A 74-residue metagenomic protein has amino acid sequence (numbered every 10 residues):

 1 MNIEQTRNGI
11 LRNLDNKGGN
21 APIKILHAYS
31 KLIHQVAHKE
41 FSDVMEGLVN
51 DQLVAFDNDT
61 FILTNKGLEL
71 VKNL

Functional and structural regions predicted by a protein language model:
M1-K17, A37, E69, L74: Short alpha-helical segments that sit at the start of domains
N8, I23-K24, S42, E46: Short amphipathic alpha-helical segments
L11, H27-A28, V49: Amphipathic alpha-helical segments within well-ordered protein domains
G18-G19, H34, L53: Short alpha-helix boundary/capping elements
N20-K31: Short acidic, hydrophobic short linear motifs in intrinsically disordered regions
H34-N50: Short amphipathic alpha-helical interaction segments
V49-D59: A short, conserved structural fragment
T60-N65: Minor-groove-contacting beta-hairpin "wing" of winged helix-turn-helix DNA-binding domains
